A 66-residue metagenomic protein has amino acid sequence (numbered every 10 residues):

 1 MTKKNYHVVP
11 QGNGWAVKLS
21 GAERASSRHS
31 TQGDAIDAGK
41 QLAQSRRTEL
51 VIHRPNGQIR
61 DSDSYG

Functional and structural regions predicted by a protein language model:
M1-K4, Q58-G66: A cross-kingdom feature marking charged/low-complexity
T2-R24: Short aromatic-glycine-(Arg/Gly/Cys) micro-motifs in beta-strand/loop hairpins
H7, H29, H53: Histidine-centered active-site/metal-ligand motif
S20, P55, S64: Surface loops and adjacent helix of pleckstrin homology
R24-S26, I59: Short, mixed charged/polar active-site loops that provide acid/base catalysis or chelate metal/phosphate cofactors
S27-H29, D63: Short hydrophobic alpha-helix segments
H29-R46: A short, charged, amphipathic alpha-helix used as a generic interaction element across diverse proteins
R46-G57: A short amphipathic beta-strand at an alpha->beta junction
